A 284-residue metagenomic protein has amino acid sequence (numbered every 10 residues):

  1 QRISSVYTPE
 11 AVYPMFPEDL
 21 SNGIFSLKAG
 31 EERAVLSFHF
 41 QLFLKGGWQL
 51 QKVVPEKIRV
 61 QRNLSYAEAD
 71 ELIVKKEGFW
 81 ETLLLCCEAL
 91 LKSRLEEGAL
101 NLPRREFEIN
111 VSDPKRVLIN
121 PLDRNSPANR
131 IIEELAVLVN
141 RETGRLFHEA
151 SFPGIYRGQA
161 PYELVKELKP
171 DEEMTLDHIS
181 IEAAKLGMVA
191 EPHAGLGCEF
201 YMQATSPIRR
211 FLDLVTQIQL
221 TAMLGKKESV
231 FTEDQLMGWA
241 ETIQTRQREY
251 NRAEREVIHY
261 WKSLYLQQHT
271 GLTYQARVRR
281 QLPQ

Functional and structural regions predicted by a protein language model:
Q1-Q284: Electropositive polyanion-binding surfaces
